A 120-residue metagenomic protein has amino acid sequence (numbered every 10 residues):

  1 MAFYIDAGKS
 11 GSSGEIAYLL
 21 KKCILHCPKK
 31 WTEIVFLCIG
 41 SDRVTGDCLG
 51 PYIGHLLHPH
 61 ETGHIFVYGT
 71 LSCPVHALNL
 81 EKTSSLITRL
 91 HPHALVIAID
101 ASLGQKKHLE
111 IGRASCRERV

Functional and structural regions predicted by a protein language model:
M1-Y18: N-terminal amphipathic/basic leader segments beginning at the initiator methionine
L19-I34: Glycine-rich phosphate/diphosphate-binding loops that line cofactor/substrate pockets in enzymes
T32-L71: A glycine-rich, hydrophobic loop/mini-helix early in the fold
S41-D42, A101-Q105: Short glycine-rich anion-binding loops that position phosphate/pyrophosphate groups of nucleotides and phosphorylated
D47-C48, L78-L80, K107-E110: Short, well-ordered secondary-structure micro-motifs
T70-H93: Catalytic-core regions of hydrolytic enzymes
I111-V120: Residue-level detector of conserved catalytic or cofactor/ligand-binding positions in enzyme active sites
